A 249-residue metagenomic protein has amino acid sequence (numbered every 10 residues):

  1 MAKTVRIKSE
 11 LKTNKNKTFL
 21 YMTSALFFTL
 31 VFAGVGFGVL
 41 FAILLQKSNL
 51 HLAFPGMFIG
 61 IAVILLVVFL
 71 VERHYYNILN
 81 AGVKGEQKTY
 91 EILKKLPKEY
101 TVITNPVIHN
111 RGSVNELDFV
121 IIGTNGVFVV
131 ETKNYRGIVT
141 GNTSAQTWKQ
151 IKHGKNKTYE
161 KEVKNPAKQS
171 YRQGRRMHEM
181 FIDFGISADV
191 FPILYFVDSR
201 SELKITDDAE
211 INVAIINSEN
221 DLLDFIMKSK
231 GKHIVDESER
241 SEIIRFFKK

Functional and structural regions predicted by a protein language model:
M1-N115, I122-V127, K133-G141, T147 (+1 more regions): Surface-exposed interaction regions that form or flank ligand-binding interfaces
